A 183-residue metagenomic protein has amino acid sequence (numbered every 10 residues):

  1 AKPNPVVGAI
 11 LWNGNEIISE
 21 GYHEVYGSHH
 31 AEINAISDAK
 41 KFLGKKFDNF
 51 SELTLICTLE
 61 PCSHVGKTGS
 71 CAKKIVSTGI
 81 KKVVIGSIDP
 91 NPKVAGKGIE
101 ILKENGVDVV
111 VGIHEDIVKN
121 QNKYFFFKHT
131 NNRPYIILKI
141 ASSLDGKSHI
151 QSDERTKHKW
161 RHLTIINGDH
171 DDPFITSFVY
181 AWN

Functional and structural regions predicted by a protein language model:
A1-K2, K128: Short, basic/aromatic recognition patches
K2-V7, S51-T54, T58: Acidic, glycine-enriched active-site microenvironments
P3-V7, H29, P134-I136, W182: Short, basic and Ser/Thr-rich N-terminal targeting/leader segments
V7-N15, K139-A141: Short beta-strand scaffold segments in enzyme catalytic cores
A9, I17-D38: N-terminal beta-alpha supersecondary unit
G14-I18, G146: Short, glycine-anchored, charge-dense loop/turn motifs used at functional sites
Y22, H29-I33, L55-K74: Local cysteine-cluster metal-coordination motifs and their immediate loop/turn environment, predominantly Fe-S cluster
L43-E52, V65-N183: Zinc-dependent deaminase
